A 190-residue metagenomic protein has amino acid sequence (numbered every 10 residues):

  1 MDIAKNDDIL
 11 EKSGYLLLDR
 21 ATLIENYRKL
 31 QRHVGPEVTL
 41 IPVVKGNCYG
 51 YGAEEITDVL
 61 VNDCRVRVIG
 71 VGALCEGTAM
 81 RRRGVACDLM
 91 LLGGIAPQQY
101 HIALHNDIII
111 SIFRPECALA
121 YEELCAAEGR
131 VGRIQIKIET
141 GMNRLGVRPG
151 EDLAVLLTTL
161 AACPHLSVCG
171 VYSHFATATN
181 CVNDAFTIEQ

Functional and structural regions predicted by a protein language model:
D2, I9-L10, G14-L18, T22-I24 (+1 more regions): Active-site-proximal beta-alpha core segment in soluble small-molecule metabolic enzymes
